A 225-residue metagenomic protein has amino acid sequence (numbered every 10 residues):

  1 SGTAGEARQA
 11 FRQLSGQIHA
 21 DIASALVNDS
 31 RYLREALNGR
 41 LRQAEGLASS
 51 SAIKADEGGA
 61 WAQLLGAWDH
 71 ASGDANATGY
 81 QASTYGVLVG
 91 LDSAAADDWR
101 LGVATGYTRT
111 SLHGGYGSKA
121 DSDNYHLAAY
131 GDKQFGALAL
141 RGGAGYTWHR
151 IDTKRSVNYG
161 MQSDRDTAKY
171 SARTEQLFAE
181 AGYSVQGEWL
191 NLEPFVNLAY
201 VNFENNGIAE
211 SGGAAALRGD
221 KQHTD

Functional and structural regions predicted by a protein language model:
G2-L192: Outer membrane beta-barrel translocator domains of Type V secretion systems
E175, Q186, F195, A199-N202 (+2 more regions): Outer membrane beta-barrel transmembrane domains
